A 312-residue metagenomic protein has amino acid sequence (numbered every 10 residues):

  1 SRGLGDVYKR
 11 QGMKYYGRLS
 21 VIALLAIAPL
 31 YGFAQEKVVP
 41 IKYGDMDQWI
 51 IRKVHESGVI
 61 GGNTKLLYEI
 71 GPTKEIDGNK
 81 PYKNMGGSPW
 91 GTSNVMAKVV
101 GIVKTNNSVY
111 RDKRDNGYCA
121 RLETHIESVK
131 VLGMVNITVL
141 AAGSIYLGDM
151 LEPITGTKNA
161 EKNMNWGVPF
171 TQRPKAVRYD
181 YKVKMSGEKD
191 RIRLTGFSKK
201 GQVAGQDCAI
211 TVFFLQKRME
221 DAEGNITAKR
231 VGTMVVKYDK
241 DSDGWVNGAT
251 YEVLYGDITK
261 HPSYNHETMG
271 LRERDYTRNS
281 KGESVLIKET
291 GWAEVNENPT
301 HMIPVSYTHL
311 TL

Functional and structural regions predicted by a protein language model:
R2-Q11, T308-L312: Conserved small/polar residues in nucleotide/adenosyl-binding loops
K9-P40: Bacterial Sec-dependent N-terminal signal peptides
G17, V21, L25, P299-Y307 (+1 more regions): Intrinsically disordered, low-complexity repeat segments enriched in small/polar residues
Q35-P174, R178, A204-I303, L310: Aromatic (Trp/Tyr/Phe) and Gly/Pro-enriched flexible surface segments
D180-S186: Solvent-exposed strand-to-loop "edge" motifs in beta-rich extracellular domains
E188-G196, Q206-F213: Beta-strand acidic-aromatic groove motif in beta-rich domains, primarily in extracellular
K199-G201: Extended catalytic cores and adjacent scaffolds of nucleotide/polyanion-binding enzymes
